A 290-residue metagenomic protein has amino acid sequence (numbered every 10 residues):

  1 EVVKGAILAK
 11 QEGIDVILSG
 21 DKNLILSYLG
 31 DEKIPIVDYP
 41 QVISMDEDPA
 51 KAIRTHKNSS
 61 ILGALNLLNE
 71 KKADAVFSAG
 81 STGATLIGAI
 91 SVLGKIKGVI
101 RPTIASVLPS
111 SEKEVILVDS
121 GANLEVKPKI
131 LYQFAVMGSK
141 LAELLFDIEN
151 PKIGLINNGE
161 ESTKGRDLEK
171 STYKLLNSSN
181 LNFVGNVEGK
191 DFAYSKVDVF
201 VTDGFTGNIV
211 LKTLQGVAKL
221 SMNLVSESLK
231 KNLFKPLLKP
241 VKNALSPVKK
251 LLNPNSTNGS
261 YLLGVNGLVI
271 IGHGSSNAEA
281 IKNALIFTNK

Functional and structural regions predicted by a protein language model:
E1-K4, I25, N58-L65, K71 (+8 more regions): Short glycine/serine/threonine-rich phosphate/pyrophosphate-binding segments that cradle anionic phosphate groups
E1-L26: N-terminal phosphate-binding or glycine-rich loops at protein starts, especially the Walker A/P-loop of NTPases
L8-K10, G88-A105, S171-L175, K219-L220: A glycine- and small-aliphatic-rich helix-loop capping segment at beta-alpha/alpha-beta transitions that lines
I17-L18, N23, L124-G189, D198 (+1 more regions): Glycine-rich phosphate/diphosphate-binding loop of Rossmann-like nucleotide-binding domains
S19, V37, S78-G80, V107-L108 (+5 more regions): Short beta-strand segments
D31-A73: Phosphate/nucleotide-donor binding subsite
L65-L86, K164, E169-L175, S179-P247: Glycine-rich phosphate-binding loop
L93-R101, P109-L117, K196-F200, G204-K290: Glycine-rich phosphate/nucleotide-binding loop
